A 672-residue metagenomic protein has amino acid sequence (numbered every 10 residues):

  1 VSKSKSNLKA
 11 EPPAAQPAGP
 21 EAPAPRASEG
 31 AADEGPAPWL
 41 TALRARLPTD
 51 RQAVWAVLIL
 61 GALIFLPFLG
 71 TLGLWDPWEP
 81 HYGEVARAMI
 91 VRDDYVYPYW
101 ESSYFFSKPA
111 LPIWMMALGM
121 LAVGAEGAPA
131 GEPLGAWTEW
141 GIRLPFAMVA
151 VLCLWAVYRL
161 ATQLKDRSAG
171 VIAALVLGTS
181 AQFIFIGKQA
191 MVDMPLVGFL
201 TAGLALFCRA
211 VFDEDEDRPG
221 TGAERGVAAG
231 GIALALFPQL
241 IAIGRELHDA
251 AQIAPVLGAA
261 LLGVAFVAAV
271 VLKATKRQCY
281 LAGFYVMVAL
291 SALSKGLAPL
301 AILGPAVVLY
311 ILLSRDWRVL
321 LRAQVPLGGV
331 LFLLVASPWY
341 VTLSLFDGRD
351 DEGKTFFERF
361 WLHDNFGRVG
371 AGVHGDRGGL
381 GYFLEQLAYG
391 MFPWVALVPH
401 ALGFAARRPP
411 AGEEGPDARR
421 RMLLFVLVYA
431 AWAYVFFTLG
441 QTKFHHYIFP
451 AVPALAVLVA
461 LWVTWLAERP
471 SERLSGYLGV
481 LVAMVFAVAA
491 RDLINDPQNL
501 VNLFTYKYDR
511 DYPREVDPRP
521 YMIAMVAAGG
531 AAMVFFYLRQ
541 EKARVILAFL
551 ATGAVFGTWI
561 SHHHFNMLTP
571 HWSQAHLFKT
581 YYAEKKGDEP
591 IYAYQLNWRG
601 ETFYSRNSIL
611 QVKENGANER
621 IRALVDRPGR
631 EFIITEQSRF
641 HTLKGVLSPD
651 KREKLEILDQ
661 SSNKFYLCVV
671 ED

Functional and structural regions predicted by a protein language model:
S2-E11, G19-E21, R26-R473, V488 (+4 more regions): Membrane-integral, polyisoprenol-dependent glycosyltransferases of the GT-C/oligosaccharyltransferase superfamily
P38, L272, Y310-S314, V516-L550: Cytosolic-side transmembrane helix boundary signature
L72, L345, L493-L503, F536-I546 (+1 more regions): Hydrophobic alpha-helical transmembrane segments in integral membrane proteins
E84-D94, K507-R510, Q574-D588: Short extracytoplasmic/periplasmic juxtamembrane "stem" segments immediately C-terminal to an N-terminal membrane anchor
V176, G479-L481, L547-G553: Central hydrophobic cores of alpha-helical transmembrane segments in multi-pass integral membrane proteins
L481-D492, M522, G557: Alpha-helical transmembrane segments of multi-pass integral membrane proteins
R491-D517: Membrane-interfacial interhelical loops
A524-G530, A548-V670: Short periplasmic/luminal acceptor-recognition loop of GT-C membrane glycosyltransferases, typified by
